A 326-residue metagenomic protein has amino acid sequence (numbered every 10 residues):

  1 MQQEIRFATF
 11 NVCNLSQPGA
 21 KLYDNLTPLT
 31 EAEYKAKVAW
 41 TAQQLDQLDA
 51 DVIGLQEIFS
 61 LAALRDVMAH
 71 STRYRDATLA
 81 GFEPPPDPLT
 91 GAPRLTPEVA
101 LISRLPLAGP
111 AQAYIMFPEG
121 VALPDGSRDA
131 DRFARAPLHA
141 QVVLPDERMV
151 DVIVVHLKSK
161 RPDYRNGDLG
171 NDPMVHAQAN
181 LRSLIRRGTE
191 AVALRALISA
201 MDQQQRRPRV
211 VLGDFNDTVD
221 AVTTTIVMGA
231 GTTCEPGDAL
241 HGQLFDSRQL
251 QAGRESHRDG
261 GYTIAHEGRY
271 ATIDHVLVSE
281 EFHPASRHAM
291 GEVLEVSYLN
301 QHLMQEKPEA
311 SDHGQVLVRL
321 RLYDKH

Functional and structural regions predicted by a protein language model:
M1-F7, S16, F133-D172, K325-H326: Beta-strand-turn-beta hairpins that frame and shape the catalytic cleft of phosphate-ester-processing enzymes
M1-P97, R206, M304, P308-Q315 (+1 more regions): N-terminal, active-site-proximal structural segment of metallo-dependent hydrolase catalytic domains
F10, Q56, V155, G213-D214: Active-site flanking residues adjacent to catalytic metal/cofactor-binding acidic residues
C13-K35, R161-L184: Acidic/histidine-rich helix-loop elements that form or flank divalent-metal/phosphate-binding sites at the catalytic
V52, V175-Q178, P208-V210: Short, Asp-centered acidic motifs that coordinate Mg2+ and/or phosphate in catalytic or ligand-binding sites
V52-G54, I58-K160: Structured beta-strand-rich core segments of catalytic domains in phosphoester-bond hydrolases
A111-A113, D131-F133, Q141, A196-V210 (+1 more regions): Metal-dependent phosphoester-hydrolase catalytic domains
Q178-Q205: A long, amphipathic alpha-helix that forms part of the scaffold/cap immediately adjacent to metal-dependent active
